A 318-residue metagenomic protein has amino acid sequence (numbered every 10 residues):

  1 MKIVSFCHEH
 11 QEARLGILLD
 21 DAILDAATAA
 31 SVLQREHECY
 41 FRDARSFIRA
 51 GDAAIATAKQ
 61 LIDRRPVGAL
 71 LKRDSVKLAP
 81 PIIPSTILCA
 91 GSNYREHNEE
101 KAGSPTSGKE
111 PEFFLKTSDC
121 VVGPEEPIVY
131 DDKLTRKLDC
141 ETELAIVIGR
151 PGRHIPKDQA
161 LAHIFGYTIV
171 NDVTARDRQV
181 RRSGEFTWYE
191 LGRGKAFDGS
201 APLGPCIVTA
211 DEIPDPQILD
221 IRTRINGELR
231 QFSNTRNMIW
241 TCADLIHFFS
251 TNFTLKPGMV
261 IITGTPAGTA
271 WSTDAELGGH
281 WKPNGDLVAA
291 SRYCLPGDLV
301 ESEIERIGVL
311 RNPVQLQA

Functional and structural regions predicted by a protein language model:
M1-E112, L299-E303, A318: N-terminal non-catalytic cap/leader segment that marks the start of a structured domain
E9-Q11, Y94-R95, P151-R153, P266-A270 (+1 more regions): Short, charged beta-turn/beta-strand-edge "cap" motif at the junction between a beta-strand and an adjacent loop
E12-L15, L229-R230, V309: Short, mixed charged/polar active-site loops that provide acid/base catalysis or chelate metal/phosphate cofactors
L19, I225-G227, G264, E305: Short strand-turn-strand beta-turns centered on an Asx-Gly dipeptide
S85-L88, S92-I246, N252, A289-L299 (+1 more regions): Glycine-enriched loop-and-adjacent helix/strand subsegments that border the catalytic/binding cleft of enzyme cores
Q231-N234, P257, S272-T273, R311-P313: Extended hydrophobic-aromatic, low-complexity segments
T241-F253, T263, A267-Y293: A conserved acidic, glycine/proline-rich C-terminal tail/linker
